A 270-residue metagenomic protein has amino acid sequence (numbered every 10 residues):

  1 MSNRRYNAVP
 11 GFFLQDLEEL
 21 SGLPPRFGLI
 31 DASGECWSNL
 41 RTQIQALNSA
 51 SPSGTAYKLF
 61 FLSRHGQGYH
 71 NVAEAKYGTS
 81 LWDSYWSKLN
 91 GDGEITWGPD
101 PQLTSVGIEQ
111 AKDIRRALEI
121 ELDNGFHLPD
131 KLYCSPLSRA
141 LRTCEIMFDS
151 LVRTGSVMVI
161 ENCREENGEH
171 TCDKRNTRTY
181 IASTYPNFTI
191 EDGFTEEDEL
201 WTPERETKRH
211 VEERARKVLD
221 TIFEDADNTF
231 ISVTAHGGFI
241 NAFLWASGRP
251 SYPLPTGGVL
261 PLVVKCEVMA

Functional and structural regions predicted by a protein language model:
S2-G155, V159-I160, R164-G168, Y180-A182 (+2 more regions): Active-site-proximal alpha-helix that buttresses catalytic centers in soluble enzyme cores
G68, F239-I240: Short active-site segment of divalent metal-dependent hydrolases/proteases that encodes the spacing between
E119, F148-V152, F223, L244 (+2 more regions): Hydrophobic/aromatic-lined pockets within catalytic cores
E161-C163, F194, V263-C266: Residues at the C-termini of beta-strands that transition into short coil/loop
K174-D198: Acidic, glycine-rich loop-and-strand cores that form catalytic or ligand-binding grooves in diverse globular domains
V211-D227: A short, acidic, amphipathic alpha-helical segment used as a generic capping/interface helix at domain edges
I222, A226-F230, T234-H236, A242-L244 (+1 more regions): C-terminal transmembrane module of eukaryotic multi-pass membrane proteins
G248-A270: Domain-level recognition of soluble alpha/beta enzyme cores, biased toward histidine phosphatases/phosphomutases
